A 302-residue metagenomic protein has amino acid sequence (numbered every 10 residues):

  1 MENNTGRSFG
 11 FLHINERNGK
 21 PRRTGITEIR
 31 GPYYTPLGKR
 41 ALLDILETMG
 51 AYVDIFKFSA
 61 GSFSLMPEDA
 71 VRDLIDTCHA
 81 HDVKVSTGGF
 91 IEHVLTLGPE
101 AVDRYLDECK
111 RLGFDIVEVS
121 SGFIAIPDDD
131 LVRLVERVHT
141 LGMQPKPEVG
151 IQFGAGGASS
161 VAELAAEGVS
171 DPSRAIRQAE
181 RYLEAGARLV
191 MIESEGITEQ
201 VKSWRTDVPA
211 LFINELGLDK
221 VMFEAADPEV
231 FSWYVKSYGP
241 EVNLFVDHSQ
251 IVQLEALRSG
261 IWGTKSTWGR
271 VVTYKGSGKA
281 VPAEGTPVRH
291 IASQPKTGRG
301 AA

Functional and structural regions predicted by a protein language model:
M1-D73: Conserved N-terminal beta1-alpha1 strand-loop-helix module at the mouth
N4-R22, L211-A302: C-terminal alpha-helical cap/extension of soluble enzyme domains
N15-E16, G38-R40, S64-T77, V94-D103 (+5 more regions): Active-site-adjacent beta->alpha loops and helix N-cap segments on the catalytic face of soluble alpha/beta enzymes
R22-A41, S59-S64, S86-A101, I124 (+1 more regions): Active-site mouth loops of central-metabolism enzymes
T24-P32, V53-F58, V85-G89, V117-V119 (+4 more regions): Hydrophobic faces of well-ordered beta-strands that scaffold small-molecule active sites in alpha/beta enzyme cores
I45-M49, C78, E108-C109, V138 (+3 more regions): Generic structural signal for hydrophobic
Y52-V53, D82, K110-I116, H139-Q144 (+3 more regions): Glycine-enriched alpha-helix->loop->beta-strand junction motifs that scaffold or abut catalytic
E100-L106, S173, R177-Q178, D227-P240: Catalytic cores of alpha/beta
